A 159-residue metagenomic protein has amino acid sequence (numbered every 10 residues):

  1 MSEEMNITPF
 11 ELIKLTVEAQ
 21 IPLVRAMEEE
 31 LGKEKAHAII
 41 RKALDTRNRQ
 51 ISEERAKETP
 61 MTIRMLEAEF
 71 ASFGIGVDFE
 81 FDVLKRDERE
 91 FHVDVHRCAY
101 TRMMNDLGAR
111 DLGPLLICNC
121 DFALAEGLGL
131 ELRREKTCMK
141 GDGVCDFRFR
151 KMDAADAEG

Functional and structural regions predicted by a protein language model:
M1-E90, A99-I117, E131-V144, K151-G159: N-terminal accessory segment detector
F122: Ligand-binding pocket scaffold of soluble enzyme catalytic domains
